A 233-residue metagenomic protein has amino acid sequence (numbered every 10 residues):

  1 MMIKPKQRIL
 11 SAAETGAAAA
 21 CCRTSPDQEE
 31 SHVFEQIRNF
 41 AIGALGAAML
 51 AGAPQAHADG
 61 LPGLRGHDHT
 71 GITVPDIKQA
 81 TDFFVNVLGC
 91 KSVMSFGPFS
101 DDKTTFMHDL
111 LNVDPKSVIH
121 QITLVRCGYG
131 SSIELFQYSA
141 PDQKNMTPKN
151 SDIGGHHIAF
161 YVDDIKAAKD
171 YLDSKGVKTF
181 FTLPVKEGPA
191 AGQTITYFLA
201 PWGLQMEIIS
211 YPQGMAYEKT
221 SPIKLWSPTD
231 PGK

Functional and structural regions predicted by a protein language model:
Q7-I9, D27-I42: Bacterial N-terminal signal peptides that target proteins for export
L10-A20: Intrinsic, low-complexity polybasic segments
C21-C22, A56-G63, M94-S95, I133 (+2 more regions): Vicinal oxygen chelate
A41-G52: Bacterial N-terminal signal peptides
P62, T73-G130, A167, S174 (+2 more regions): Core segments of cupin and vicinal oxygen chelate
H67-P75, Q121-Q137, M146-L172, T194-L199 (+1 more regions): Vicinal oxygen chelate
S100, A140, P212-G214: A short acidic/small-residue loop/turn micro-motif
